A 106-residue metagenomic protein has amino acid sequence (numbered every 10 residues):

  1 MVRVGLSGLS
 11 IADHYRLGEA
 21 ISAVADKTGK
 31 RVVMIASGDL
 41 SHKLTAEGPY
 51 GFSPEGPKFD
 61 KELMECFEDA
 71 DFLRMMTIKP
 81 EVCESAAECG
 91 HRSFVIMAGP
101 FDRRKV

Functional and structural regions predicted by a protein language model:
M1-E19, A23-K27, E47-V106: Flexible, D/E/H-enriched segments
V4, K30-G38: Beta-strand elements within well-structured catalytic alpha/beta cores of enzymes that handle phosphate/sulfate esters
L40-G48: A structural signal for small-residue-enriched, beta-sheet-centric alpha/beta enzyme cores and oligomeric scaffold folds
